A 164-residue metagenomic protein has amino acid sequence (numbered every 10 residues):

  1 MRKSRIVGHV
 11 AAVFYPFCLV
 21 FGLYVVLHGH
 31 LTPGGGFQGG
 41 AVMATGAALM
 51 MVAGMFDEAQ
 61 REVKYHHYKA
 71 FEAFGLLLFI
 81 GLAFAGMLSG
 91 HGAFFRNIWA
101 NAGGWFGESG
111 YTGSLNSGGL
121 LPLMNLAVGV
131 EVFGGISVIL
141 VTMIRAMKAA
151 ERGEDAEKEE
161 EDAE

Functional and structural regions predicted by a protein language model:
K3-C18, A59-F84: Interfacial and helix-entry/exit segments of alpha-helical transmembrane bundles in multi-pass inner-membrane proteins
C18-H30: Membrane-embedded alpha-helical segments in integral membrane proteins
H30-A44: Short, non-helical or kinked segments that cap or interrupt transmembrane helices
A47-E62: Canonical alpha-helical transmembrane segments
G81-S109: Juxtamembrane non-transmembrane "cap" segments at the membrane-aqueous interface of multi-pass membrane proteins
T112-S137: Hydrophobic alpha-helical transmembrane segments
L140-E164: Cytoplasmic juxtamembrane regions at transmembrane-helix boundaries
